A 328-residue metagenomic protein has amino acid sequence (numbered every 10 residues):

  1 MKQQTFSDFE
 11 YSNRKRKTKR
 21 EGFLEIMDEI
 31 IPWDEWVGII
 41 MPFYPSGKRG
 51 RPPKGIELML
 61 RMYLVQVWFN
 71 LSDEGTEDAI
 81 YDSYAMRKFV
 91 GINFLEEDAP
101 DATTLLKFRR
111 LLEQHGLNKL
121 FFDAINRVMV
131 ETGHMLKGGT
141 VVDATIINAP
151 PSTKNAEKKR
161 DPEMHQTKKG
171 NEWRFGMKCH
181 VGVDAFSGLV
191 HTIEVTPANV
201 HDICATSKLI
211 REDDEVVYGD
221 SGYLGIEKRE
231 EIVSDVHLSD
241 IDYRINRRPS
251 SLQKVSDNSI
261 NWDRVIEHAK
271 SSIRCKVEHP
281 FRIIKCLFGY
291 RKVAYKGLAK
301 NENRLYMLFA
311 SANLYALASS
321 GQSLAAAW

Functional and structural regions predicted by a protein language model:
M1-D34, S319, S323-W328: Charged, often Cys/His-bearing segments associated with DNA-binding zinc-finger transcription factors
K2, V65, E74, D78-D82 (+5 more regions): Polybasic low-complexity intrinsically disordered regions
T5, E10, E215-V216, S221-A299 (+1 more regions): Helix-centered, glycine/charged polyanion-binding patches within enzymatic domains that contact phosphate-containing
R16-L64: Basic, short loop/linker segments at the boundary and entry of helix-turn-helix/winged-helix-like folds
V37-P45, N126, F281, K285: Amphipathic, well-packed alpha-helical segments that form the structural scaffold of globular domains
R49-E57, K296-L305: Structural motif
N303-F309, N313-Y315, S319-W328: C-terminal domain-tail junction helix/linker
